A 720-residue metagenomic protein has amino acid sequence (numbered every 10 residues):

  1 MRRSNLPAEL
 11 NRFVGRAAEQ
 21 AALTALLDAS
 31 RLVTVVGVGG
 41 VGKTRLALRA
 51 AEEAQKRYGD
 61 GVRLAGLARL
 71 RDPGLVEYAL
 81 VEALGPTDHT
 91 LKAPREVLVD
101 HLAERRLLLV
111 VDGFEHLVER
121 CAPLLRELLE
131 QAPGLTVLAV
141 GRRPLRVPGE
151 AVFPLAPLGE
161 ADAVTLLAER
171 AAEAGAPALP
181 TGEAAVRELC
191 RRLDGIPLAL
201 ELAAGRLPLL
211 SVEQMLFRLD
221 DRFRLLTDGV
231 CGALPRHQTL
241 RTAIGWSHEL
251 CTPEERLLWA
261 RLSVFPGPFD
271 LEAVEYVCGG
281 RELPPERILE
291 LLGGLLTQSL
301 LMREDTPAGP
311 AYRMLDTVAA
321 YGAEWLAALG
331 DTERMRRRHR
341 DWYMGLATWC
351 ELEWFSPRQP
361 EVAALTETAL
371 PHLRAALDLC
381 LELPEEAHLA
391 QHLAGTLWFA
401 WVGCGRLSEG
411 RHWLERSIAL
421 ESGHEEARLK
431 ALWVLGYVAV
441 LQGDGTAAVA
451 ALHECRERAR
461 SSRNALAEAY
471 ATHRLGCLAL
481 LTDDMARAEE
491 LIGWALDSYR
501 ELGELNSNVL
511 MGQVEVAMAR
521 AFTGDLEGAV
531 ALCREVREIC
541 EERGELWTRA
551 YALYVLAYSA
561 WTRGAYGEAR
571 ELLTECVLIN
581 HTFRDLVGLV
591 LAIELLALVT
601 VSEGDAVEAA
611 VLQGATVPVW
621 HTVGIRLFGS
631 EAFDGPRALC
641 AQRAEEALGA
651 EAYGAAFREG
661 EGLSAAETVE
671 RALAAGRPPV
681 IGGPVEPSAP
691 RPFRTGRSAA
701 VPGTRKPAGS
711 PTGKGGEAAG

Functional and structural regions predicted by a protein language model:
M1, V607-G720: C-terminal non-catalytic interaction modules
M1-E409, W413-E415, V587, I593-L595 (+5 more regions): Aliphatic-rich helical/repeat scaffold segments used for oligomerization and domain docking
R192, V362, A369, E382-L383 (+12 more regions): Alpha-helix C-terminal capping/termination sites
C350-A364, F583-L586, T622-A638: Acidic, Ser/Thr-rich low-complexity linear motifs
E353, Q391-G405, A427-G445, L466-D484 (+8 more regions): Tandem amphipathic alpha-helical repeat scaffolds
L365, E385-E386, G403, G423-H424 (+7 more regions): Short coil/turn linker motifs that delimit alpha-helical repeat modules in TPR/alpha-solenoid proteins
L377-D378, E415-A419, H453-N464, G493-E504 (+3 more regions): Amphipathic alpha-helical segments of tetratricopeptide repeats
